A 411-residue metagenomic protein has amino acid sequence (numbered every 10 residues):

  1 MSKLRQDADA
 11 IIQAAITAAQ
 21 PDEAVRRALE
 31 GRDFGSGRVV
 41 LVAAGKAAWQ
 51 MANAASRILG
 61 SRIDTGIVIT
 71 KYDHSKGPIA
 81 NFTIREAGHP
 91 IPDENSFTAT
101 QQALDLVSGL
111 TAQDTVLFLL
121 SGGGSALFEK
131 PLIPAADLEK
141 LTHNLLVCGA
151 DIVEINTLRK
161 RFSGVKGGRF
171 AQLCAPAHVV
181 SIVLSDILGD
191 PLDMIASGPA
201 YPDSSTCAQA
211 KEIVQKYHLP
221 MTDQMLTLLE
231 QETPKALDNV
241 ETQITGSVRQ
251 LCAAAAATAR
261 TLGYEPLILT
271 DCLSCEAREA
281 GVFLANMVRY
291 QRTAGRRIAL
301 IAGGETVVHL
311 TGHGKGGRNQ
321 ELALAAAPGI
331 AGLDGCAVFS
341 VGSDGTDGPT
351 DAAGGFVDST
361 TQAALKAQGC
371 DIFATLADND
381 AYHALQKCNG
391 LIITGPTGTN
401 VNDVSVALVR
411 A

Functional and structural regions predicted by a protein language model:
M1-R38, V42-A43, Q50, M194 (+2 more regions): N-terminal amphipathic/basic leader segments beginning at the initiator methionine
M51-K76, E86: Active-site cofactor/substrate anionic-group-binding motifs, chiefly glycine- and Lys/Arg-rich phosphate-binding loops
A54-I63, N81-I84, L104, S108 (+6 more regions): A glycine- and small-aliphatic-rich helix-loop capping segment at beta-alpha/alpha-beta transitions that lines
K71-Q113, V153-E154, L158-R159: Glycine-rich oxoanion-binding loops at beta->alpha junctions
P134-P220: Internal gly/pro-rich beta-alpha loop/helix module that stabilizes soluble enzyme cofactors or their anionic handles
A177-V180, P202-F283, M287, R292: Accessory alpha-helical/coil subdomains and C-terminal extensions that flank or cap enzyme catalytic cores
G263-S340, G348-P349: Active-site segments that bind and position negatively charged phosphate/pyrophosphate groups
L324-A411: Internal helix-turn-beta structural module
